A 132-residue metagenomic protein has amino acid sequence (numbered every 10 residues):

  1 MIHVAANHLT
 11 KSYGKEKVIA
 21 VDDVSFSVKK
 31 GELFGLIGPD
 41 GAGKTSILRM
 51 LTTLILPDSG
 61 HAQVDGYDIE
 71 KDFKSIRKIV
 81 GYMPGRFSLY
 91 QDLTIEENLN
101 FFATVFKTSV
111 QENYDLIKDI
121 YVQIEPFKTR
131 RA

Functional and structural regions predicted by a protein language model:
I2-V4, K11-A132: ABC transporter nucleotide-binding domains
